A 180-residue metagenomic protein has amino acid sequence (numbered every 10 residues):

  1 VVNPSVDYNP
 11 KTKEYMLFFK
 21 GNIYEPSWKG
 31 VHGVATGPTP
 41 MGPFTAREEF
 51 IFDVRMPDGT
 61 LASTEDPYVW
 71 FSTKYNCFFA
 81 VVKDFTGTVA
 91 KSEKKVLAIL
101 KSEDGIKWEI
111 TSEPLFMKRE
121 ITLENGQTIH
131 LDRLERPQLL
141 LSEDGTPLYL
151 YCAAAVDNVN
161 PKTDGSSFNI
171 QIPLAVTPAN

Functional and structural regions predicted by a protein language model:
V1-N180: Carbohydrate-active catalytic/glycan-binding domains of CAZyme proteins, especially the secreted or lumenal ectodomains
